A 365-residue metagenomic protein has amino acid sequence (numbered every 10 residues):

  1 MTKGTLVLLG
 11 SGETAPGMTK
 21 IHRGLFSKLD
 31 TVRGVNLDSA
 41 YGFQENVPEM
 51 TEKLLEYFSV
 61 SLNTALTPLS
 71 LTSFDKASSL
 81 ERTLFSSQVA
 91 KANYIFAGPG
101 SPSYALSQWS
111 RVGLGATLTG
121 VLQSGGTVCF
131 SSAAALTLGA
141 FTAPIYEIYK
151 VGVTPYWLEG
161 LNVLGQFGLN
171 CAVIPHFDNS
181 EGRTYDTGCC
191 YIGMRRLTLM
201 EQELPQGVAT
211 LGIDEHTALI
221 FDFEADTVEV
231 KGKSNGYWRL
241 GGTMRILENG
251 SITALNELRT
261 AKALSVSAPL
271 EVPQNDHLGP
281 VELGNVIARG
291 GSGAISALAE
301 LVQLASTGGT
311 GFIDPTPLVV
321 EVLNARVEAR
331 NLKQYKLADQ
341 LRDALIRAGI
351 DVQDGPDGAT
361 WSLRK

Functional and structural regions predicted by a protein language model:
M1-V32, Y41-E52, E56, V60-S61 (+2 more regions): C-terminal and late-domain segments of enzyme folds
L8, Y94-G98, C129, A172-V173: Structural motif
Y41-G100, Y104: Portal/gating segments that form or line small-molecule/metal binding sites
K53, L84, W109-G115: Charged helix-capping and loop-helix junction motifs
S87-K91, V112-G125: Catalytic-core regions built around general acid/base machinery
F96-P99, L122-T142: Catalytic nucleophile loop
P102-V112, R183-D186: Glycine/threonine-rich flexible loop motifs
Q274-K365: Structural preference for alpha-helix termini/caps and helix-kink/transition segments
